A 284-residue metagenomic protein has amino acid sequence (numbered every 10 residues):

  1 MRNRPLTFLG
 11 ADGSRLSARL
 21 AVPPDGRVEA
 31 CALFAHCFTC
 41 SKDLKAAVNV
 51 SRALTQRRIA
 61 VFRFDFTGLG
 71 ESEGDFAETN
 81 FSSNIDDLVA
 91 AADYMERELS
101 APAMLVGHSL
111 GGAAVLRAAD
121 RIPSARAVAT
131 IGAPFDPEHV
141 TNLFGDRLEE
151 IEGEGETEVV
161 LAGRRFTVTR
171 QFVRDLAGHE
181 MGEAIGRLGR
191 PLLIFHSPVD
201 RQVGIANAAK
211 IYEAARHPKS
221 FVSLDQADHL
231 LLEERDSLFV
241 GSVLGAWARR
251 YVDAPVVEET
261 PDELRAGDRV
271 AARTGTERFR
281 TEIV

Functional and structural regions predicted by a protein language model:
M1-G26: N-terminal cap/lid segment of alpha/beta-hydrolase-fold proteins
T39-S51, F66, A206: The serine-hydrolase catalytic nucleophile loop
S51-E73: Conserved alpha/beta-hydrolase
E78-E98: Alpha/beta-hydrolase active-site loop
P123-Q171: Hydrolase active-site cap/lid region
L188-G189, I194-H196, D200: Short beta-strand/loop motif that positions the catalytic acidic residue of the alpha/beta-hydrolase fold
A227-F239: Catalytic histidine-centered segment of alpha/beta-hydrolase-like enzymes
W247-V284: Extended beta-strand/beta-hairpin segments
